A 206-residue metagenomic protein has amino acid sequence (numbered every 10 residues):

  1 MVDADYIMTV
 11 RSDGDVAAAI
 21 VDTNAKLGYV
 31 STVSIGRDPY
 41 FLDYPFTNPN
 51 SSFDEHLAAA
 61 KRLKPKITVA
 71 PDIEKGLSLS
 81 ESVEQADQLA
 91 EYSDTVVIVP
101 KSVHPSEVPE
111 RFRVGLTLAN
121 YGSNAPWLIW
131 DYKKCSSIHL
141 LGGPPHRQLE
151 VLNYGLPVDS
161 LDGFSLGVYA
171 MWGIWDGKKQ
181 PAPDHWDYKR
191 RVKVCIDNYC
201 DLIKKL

Functional and structural regions predicted by a protein language model:
M1-V83, G155-P157, W175-Q180, D184-K205: Non-catalytic, usually N-terminal nucleic-acid engagement modules in DNA/RNA processing proteins
V2, D87-Q88, V97, R113: Glycan-processing catalytic domains of CAZymes
T9-G14, P45-T47, P71-G76, K101-V103 (+3 more regions): Active-site beta-loop-alpha junctions enriched in small/polar residues
T32-R37, P49-D54, K75-D87, V103-E107 (+3 more regions): Active-site-adjacent beta->alpha loops and helix N-cap segments on the catalytic face of soluble alpha/beta enzymes
K64-P65, Y92-T95, E110-L116, Y132-I138 (+1 more regions): Glycine-enriched alpha-helix->loop->beta-strand junction motifs that scaffold or abut catalytic
T95-K101: Aromatic-lined carbohydrate-recognition surfaces of secreted/lumenal glycan-active proteins
H104-V108, P144-G163: Catalytic cores of alpha/beta
E107-R113, G155, L166-I174: Extended, composition-driven regions rather than compact fold-specific motifs
